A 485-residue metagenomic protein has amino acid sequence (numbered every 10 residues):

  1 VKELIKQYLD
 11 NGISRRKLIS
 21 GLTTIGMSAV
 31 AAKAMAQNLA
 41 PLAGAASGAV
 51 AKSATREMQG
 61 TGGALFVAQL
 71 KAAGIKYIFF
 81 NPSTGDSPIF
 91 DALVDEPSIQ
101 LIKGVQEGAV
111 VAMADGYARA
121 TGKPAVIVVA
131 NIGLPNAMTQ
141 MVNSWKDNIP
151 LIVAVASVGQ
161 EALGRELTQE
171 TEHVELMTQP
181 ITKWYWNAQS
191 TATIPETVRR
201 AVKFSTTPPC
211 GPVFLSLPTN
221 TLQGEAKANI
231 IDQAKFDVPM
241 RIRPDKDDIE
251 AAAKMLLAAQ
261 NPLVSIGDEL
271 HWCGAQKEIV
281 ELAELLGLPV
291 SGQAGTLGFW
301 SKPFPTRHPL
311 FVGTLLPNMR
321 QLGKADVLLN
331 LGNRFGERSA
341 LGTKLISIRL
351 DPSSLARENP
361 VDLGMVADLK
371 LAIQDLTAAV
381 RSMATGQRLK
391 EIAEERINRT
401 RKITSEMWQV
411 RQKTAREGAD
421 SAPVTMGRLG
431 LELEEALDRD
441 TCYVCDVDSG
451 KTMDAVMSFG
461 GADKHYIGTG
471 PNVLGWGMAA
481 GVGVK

Functional and structural regions predicted by a protein language model:
V1-S14, A40-P41: N-terminal secretory signal peptides
K33-I75, F80: C-terminal segment of N-terminal export signals and the immediately downstream linker at the start of the mature
A46-E57, A192, A228, T343-V447: Phosphate/pyrophosphate-binding active-site segments
G63-F66, I89, L93, R399-V484: Active-site diphosphate/adenylate-binding microenvironment
S87-Q160, N318-M319, K324-G336, G450-K485: Thiamine diphosphate
R119, D268-L350, M457-V484: Glycine-rich, anion-gripping cofactor-binding loops and their flanking helix/strand elements in enzyme active sites
V155-E196, M240, G295-R399: Glycine-rich, acidic loop regions that bind phosphate or pyrophosphate groups
E172, F204-A258, W408, R416: Conformationally flexible catalytic loops at phosphate/diphosphate-handling active centers
